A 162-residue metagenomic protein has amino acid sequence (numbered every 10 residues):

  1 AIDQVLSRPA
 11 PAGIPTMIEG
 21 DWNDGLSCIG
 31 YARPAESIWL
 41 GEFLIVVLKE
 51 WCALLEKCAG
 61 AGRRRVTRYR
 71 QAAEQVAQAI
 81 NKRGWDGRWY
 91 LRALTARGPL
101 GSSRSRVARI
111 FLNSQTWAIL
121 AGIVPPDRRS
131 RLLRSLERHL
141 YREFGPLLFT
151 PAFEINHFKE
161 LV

Functional and structural regions predicted by a protein language model:
A1-V162: Acidic, mature catalytic/reactive cores of soluble proteins
